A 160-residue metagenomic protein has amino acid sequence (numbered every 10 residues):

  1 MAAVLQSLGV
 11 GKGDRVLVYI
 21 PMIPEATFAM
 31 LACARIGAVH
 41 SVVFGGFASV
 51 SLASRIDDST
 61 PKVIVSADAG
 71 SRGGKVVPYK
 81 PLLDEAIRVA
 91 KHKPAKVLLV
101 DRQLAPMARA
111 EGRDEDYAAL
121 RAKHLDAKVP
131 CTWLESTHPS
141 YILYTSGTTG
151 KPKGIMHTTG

Functional and structural regions predicted by a protein language model:
M1, I20-L31, G46-V50: Conserved coil-to-alpha-helix start sites within the AMP-binding
V4-V10: Glycine-rich helix-loop-beta junction characteristic of Rossmann-like nucleotide cofactor-binding loops
L8, L31, R35-A119: Structural core segment of the AMP-binding/adenylate-forming
V16: Gly/Thr-rich phosphate-binding loop signature of adenosyl cofactor/nucleotide-binding cores
S51, I56, K62-S66, V129 (+2 more regions): Hydrophobic, small-residue-rich alpha-helical packing segments that form membrane-like cores
V97-V100, R109-Y144, K151: Conserved pre-ATP/AMP-binding loop-to-beta segment of ANL
H124, I155-G160: Conserved structural elements of the adenylate-forming
